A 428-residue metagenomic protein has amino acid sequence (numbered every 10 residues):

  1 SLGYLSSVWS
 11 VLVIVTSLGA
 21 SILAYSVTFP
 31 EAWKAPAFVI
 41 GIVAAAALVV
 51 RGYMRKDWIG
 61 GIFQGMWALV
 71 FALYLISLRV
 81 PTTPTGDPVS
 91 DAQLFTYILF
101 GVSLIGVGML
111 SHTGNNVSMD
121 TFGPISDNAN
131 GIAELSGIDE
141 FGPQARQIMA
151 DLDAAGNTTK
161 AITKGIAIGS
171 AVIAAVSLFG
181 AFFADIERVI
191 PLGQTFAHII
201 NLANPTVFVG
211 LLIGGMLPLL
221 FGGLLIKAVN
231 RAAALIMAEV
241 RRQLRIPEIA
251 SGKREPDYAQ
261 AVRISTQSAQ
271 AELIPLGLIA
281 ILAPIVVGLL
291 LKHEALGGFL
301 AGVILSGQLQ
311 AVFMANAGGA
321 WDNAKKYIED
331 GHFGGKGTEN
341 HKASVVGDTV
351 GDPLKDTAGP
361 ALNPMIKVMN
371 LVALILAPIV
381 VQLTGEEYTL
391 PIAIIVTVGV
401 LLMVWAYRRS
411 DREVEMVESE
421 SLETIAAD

Functional and structural regions predicted by a protein language model:
S1-D428: Hydrophobic packing and interface segments
